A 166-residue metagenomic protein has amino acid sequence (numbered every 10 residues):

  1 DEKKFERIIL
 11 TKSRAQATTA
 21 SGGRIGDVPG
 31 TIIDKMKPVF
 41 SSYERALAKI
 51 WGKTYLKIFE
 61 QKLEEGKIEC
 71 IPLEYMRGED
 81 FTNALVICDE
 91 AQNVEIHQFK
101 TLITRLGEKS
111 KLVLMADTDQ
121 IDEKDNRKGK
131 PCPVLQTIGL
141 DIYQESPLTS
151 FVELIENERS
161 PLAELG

Functional and structural regions predicted by a protein language model:
D1-L85, N93-G166: Conserved helicase motor core of SF1/SF2 NTP-dependent helicases
E90: Catalytic glutamate of the conserved HExxH
